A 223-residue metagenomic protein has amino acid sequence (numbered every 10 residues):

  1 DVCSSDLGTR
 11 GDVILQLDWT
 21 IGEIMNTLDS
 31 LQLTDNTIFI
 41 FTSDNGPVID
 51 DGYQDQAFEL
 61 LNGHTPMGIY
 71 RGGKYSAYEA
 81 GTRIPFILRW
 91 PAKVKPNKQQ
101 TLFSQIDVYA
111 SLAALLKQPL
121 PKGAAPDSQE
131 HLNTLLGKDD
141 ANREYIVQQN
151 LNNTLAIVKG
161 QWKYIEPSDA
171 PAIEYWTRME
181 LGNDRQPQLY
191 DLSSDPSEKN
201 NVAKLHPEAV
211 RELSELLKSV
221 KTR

Functional and structural regions predicted by a protein language model:
D1-S4: Short, small-residue-biased leader/transition segments that mark boundaries at the very start of proteins
D6-Q16: The substrate-binding groove and active-site-proximal loops of carbohydrate-active enzymes, especially glycoside
L15, W19-G22, N26, G68 (+7 more regions): Solvent-exposed, polar/charged alpha-helical surfaces in well-ordered, non-transmembrane soluble domains, broadly
D18-Q54: Metal-dependent active-site segment of extracytoplasmic phospho-/sulfohydrolases and closely related
I21, I38-S43, P85-I87, V108 (+2 more regions): Beta-strand elements within well-structured catalytic alpha/beta cores of enzymes that handle phosphate/sulfate esters
L33-F39, R83-I84, A141-E144, K159-W162: Loop/turn elements at helix/coil->beta-strand transitions in domains of secreted/extracellular proteins
P47-A77, K93-T101, I106-Q188, L192 (+1 more regions): C-terminal cap/loop subdomain of S1 sulfatases and analogous C-terminal strand-loop tails that border
D195: Intrinsically disordered, low-complexity polar regions and short flexible loop motifs
